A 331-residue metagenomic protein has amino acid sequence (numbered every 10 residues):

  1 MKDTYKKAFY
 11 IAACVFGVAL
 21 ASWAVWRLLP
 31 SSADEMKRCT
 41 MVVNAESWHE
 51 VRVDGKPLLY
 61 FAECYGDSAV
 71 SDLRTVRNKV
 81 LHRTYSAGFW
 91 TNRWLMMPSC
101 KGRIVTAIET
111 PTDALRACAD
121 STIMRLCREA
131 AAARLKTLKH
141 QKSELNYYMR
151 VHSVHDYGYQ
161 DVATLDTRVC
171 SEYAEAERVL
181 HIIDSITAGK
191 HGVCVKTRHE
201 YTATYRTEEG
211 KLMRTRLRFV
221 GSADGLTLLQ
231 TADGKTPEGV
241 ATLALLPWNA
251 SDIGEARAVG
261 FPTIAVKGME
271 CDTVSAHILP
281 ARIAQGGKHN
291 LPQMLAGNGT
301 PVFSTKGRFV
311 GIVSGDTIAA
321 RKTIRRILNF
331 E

Functional and structural regions predicted by a protein language model:
M1-K6: Short, Lys/Arg-rich N-terminal segment immediately upstream of the first membrane anchor
F9-A24: Hydrophobic membrane-insertion alpha-helices, especially the h-region of bacterial N-terminal signal peptides
G17, P292, P301-E331: C-terminal subregion of chymotrypsin/trypsin-like serine protease catalytic domains
R27-C39: Ser/Thr/Pro/Gly-rich low-complexity linker/stalk segments immediately outside membranes or between
L28, R83, E208-G210, A232-K288 (+2 more regions): Flexible, gly/ser-rich surface segments that form the specificity/activation loops bordering the active-site cleft
T40-N44, H49, V53-S153, Y157-K196 (+2 more regions): Catalytic histidine site
V43, H191-E209, G254-T263: Short conserved beta-strand and strand-loop elements enriched in small hydrophobics with frequent Asp/Gly
E46-W48, R93-W94, K101-R103, A107-D113 (+6 more regions): Solvent-exposed coil/turn segments that connect beta secondary-structure elements in extracytoplasmic/periplasmic
